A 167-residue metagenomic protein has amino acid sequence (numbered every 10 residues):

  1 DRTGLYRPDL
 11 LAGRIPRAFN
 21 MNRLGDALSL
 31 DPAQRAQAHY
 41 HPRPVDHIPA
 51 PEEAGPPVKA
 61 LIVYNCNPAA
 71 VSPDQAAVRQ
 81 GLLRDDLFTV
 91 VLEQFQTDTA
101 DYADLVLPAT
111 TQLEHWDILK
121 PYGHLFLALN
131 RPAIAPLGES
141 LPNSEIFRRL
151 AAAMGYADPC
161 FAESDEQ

Functional and structural regions predicted by a protein language model:
D1-D101, T111-I118: Extended redox/cofactor-interaction regions of prokaryotic respiratory oxidoreductases
R2-Y6, P57-I62, G123-P132, R149-A151: Short acidic (Asp/Glu) and glycine-rich catalytic loops that position anionic groups and cofactors
P73-D74, I118-K120, G138-L141, E145: Short conserved micro-motifs at the rims of enzyme active sites and ligand-binding pockets
R84, F88, L105-Q112, R149-P159: Short, well-ordered loop/turn and helix-capping segments at boundaries between secondary-structure elements and domains
L105-V106, P121-L125: Short, surface-exposed amphipathic charged segments that create phosphate/polyanion-binding patches used for binding
T110-L113, F126-L137: Short beta-alpha connecting loops at secondary-structure transitions that line or flank enzyme active sites
I134-Q167: N-terminal leader/propeptide and maturation segments of large enzyme subunits in energy/redox metabolism and hydrolases
